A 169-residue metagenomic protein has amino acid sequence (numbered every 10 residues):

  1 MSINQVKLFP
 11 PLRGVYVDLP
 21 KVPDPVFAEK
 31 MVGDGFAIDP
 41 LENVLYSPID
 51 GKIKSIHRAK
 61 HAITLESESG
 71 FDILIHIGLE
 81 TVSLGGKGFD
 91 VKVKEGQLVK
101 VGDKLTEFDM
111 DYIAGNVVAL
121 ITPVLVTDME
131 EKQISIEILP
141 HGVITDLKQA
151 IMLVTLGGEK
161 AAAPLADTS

Functional and structural regions predicted by a protein language model:
M1-S169: Contiguous, well-folded functional domains in the mature portion of proteins
